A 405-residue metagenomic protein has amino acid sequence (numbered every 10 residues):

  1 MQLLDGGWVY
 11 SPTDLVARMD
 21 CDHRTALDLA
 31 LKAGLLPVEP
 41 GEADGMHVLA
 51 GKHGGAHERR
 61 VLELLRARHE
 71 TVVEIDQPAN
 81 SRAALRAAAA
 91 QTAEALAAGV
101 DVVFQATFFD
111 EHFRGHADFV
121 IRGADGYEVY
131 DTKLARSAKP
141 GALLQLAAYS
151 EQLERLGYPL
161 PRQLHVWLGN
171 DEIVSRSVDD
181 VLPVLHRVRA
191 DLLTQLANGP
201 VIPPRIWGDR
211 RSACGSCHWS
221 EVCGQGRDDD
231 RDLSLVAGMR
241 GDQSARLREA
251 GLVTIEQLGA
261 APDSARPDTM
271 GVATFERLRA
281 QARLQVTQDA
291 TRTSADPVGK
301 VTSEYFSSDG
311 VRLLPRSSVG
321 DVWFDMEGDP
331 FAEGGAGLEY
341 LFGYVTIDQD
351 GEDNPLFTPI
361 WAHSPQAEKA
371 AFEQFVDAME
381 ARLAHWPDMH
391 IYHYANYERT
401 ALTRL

Functional and structural regions predicted by a protein language model:
M1-A124: Metal-dependent nuclease catalytic cores that hydrolyze phosphodiester bonds in DNA/RNA, characterized by
S81, A93-A95, G99-D125, V129-A197 (+2 more regions): Conserved DEDDh/DEDDy metal-dependent 3′-5′ exonuclease domain
W167, A250, A261, F324-E327 (+2 more regions): Generic beta-strand/beta-sheet core signal
D179-R246: Long, highly charged, low-complexity intrinsically disordered interaction regions that mediate electrostatic DNA/RNA
R227-A295: Compact, charge-rich alpha-helical regulatory domains located at protein termini
R279-D321, M326-E327: A contiguous, basic/glycine-rich beta-loop/short-helix subdomain that forms a polymer-engagement track
R316-Q374: Metal-dependent catalytic core segments for phosphate chemistry
